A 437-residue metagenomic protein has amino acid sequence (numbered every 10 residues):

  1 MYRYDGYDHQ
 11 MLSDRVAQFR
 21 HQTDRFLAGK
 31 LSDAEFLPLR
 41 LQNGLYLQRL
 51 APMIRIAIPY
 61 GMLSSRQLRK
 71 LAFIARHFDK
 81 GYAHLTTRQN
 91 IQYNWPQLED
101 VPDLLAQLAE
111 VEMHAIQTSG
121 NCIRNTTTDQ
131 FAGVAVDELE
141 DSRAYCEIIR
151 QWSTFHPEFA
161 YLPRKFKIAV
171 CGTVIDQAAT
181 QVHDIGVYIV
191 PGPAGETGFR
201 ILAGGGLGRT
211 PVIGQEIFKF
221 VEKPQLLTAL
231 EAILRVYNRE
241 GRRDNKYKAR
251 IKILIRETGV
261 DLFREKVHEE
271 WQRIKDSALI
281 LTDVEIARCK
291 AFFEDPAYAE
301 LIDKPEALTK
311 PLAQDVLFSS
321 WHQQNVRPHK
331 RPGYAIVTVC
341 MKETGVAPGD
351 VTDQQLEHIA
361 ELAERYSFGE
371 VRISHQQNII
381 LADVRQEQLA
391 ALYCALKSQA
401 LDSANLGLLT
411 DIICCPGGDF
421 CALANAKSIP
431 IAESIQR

Functional and structural regions predicted by a protein language model:
M1-R437: Peripheral terminal and linker regions in Fe-S/redox and tRNA-modifying enzymes
